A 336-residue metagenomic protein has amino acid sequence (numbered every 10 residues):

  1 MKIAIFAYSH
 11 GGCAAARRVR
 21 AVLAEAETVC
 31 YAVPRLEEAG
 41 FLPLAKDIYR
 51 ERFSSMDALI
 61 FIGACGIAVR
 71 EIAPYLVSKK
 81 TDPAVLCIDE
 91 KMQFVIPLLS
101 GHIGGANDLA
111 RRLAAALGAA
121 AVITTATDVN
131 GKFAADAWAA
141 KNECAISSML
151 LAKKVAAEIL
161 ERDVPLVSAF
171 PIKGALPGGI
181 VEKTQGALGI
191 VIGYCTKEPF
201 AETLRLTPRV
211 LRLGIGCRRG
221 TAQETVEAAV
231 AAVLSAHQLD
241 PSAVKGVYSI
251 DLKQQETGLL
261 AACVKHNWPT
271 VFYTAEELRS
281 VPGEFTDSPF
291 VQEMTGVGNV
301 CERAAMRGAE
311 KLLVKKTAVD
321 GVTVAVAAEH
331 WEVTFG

Functional and structural regions predicted by a protein language model:
M1-I5: Extreme N-terminal starter segment of soluble prokaryotic enzymes
Y8-A26, P34-L36, L42-L44, E51-A58 (+4 more regions): Conserved mixed alpha/beta catalytic, RNA-binding, or beta-rich assembly cores of soluble enzyme, regulatory
A16, A304-A305: Long alpha-helical scaffolds
V29-Y31, V122, V271-Y273: General small-molecule cofactor/ligand-binding pocket signal
A32, G40-I48, G105-D108, D287-S288 (+1 more regions): Secondary-structure junction/capping motif
I48, A73, E310-L312: Short secondary-structure capping/turn segments at boundaries of alpha-helices and beta-strands
I250-R303, A309-L312, A318-V322, G336: C-terminal non-catalytic interaction/assembly regions of soluble proteins
V324-A327: Edge beta-strands of jelly-roll/beta-sandwich modules across compartments, strongly enriched in secreted/luminal
